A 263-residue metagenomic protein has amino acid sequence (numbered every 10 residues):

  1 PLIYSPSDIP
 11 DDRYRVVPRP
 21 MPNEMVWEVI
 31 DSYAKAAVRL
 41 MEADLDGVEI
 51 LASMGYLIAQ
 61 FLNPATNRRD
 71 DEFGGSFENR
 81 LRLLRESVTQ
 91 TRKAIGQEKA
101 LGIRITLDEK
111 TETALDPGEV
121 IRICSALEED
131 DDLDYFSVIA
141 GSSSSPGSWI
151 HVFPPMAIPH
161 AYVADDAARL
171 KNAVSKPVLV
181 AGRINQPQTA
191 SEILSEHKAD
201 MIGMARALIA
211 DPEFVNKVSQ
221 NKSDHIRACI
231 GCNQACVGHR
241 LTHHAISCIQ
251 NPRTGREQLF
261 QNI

Functional and structural regions predicted by a protein language model:
P1-I263: Flavin-dependent oxidoreductase catalytic cores
